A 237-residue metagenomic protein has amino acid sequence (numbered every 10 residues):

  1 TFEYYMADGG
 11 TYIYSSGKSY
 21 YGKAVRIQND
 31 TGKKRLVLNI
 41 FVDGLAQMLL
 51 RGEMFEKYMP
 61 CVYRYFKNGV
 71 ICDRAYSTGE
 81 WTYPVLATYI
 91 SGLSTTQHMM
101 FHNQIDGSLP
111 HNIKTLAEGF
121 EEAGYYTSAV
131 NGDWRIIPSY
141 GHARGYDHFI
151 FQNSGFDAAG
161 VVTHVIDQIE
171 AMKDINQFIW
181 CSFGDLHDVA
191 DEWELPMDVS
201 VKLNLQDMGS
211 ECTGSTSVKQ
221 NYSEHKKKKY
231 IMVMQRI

Functional and structural regions predicted by a protein language model:
T1-I237: Catalytic domains that recognize anionic headgroups
